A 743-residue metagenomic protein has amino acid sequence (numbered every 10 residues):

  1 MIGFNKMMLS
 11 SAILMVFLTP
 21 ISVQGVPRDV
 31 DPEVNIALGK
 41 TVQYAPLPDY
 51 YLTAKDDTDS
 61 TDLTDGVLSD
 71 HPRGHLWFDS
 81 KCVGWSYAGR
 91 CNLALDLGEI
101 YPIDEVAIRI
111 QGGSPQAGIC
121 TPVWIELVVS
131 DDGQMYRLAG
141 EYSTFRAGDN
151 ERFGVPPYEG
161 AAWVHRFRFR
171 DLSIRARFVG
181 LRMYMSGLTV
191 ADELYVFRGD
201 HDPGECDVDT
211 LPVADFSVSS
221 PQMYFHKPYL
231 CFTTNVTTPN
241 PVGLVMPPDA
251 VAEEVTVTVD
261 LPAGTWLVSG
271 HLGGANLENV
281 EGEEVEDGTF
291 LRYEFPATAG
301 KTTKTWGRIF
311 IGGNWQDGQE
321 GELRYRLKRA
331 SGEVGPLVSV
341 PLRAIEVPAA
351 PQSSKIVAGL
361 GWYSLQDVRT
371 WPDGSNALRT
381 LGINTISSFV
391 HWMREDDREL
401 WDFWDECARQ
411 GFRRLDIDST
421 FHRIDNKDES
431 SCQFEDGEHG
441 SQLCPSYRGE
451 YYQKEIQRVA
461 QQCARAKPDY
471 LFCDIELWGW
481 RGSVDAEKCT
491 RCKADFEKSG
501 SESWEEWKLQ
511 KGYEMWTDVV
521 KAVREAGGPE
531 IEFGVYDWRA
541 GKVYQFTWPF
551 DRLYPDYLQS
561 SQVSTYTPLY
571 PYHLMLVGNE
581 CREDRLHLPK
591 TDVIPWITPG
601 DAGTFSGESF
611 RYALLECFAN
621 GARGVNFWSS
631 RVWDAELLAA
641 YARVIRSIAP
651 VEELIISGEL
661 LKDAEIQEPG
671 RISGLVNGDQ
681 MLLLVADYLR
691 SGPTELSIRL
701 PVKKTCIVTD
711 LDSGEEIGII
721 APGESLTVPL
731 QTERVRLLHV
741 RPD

Functional and structural regions predicted by a protein language model:
V26-I103, Q111-C120, G140-A162, Y195-L211 (+2 more regions): Disordered, acidic Ser/Thr/Pro-rich linker "stalks" and the adjacent N-terminal cap of the next globular domain
V357-S364, F472-D474, E506-T547, P589-A602: Aromatic-lined carbohydrate-recognition surfaces of secreted/lumenal glycan-active proteins
G359-R394, R465-Y470: Catalytic domains of carbohydrate-active enzymes, especially glycoside hydrolases
E399-A466, G482, S501-E505, T517: Active-site-adjacent "subsite" loops/lids of carbohydrate-active enzymes
V519, E525-V577, A602-A622: Substrate-binding cleft/loops of secretory-pathway carbohydrate-active enzymes
E580-Y612: Active-site clefts of carbohydrate-active enzymes
I666-K703, E733: Carbohydrate-binding surface patches
A721-D743: C-terminal beta-strand-rich structural cap/linker in extracellular carbohydrate-active enzymes
